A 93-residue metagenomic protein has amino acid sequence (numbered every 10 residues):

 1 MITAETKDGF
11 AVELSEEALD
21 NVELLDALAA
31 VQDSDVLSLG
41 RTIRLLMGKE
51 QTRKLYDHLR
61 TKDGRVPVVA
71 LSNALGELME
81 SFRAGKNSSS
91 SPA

Functional and structural regions predicted by a protein language model:
M1-E5: Short acidic, Pro/Gly- and aromatic-enriched capping/linker segments at domain boundaries
F10, S15-A93: Short, surface-exposed, charged amphipathic helix/loop patches that serve as local interaction elements
